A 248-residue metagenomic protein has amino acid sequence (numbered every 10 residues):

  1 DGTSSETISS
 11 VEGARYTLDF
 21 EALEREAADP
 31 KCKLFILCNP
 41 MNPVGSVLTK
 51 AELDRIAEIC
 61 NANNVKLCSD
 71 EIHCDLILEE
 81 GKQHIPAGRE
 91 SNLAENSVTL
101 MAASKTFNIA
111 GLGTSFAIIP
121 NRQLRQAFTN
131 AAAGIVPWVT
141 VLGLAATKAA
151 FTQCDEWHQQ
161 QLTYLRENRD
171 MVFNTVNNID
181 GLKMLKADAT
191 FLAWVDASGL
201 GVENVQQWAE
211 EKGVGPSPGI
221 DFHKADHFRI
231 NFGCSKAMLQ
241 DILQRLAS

Functional and structural regions predicted by a protein language model:
D1-S5: Substrate-binding/gating loop at the entrance of the active-site cleft, primarily in PLP-dependent aminotransferase-like
S10-K82: Active-site phosphate-binding strand-loop segment of PLP-dependent enzymes
R25, Q207-S217, F222-S248: PLP-dependent enzyme catalytic core of the Aspartate aminotransferase-like
I56, A87, V205: Aromatic/hydrophobic pocket-lining residues that form π-stacking "cages" and hydrophobic walls in ligand
C60, V176-N177, A209: A generic structural signal for well-ordered alpha-helical segments
R89-E90, E95-R166: Conserved core segment of the aminotransferase class I/II
K148, Y164-F173, K183-D196, H223-D226: Conserved glycine-rich beta-strand-loop-beta hairpin in the small C-terminal domain of fold type I
